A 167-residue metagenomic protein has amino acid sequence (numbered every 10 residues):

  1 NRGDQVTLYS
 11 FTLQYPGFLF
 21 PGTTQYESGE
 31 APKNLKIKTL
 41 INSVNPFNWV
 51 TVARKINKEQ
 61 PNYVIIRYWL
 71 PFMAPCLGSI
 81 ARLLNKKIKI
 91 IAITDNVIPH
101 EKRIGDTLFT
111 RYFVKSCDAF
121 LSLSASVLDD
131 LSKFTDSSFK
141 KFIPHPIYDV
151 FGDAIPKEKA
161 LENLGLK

Functional and structural regions predicted by a protein language model:
R2-R54, K58, V127, K140: N-terminal strand-loop element at the rim of the active site of nucleotide-sugar-dependent glycosyltransferases
Y9-F11, S122-S124, H145: Replace "coordinates the UDP/GDP/TDP-sugar" with "coordinates nucleotide-activated sugar donors
Q14, V127, F134, I143-G152: Short beta-strand->alpha-helix junction loop in the catalytic core of nucleotide-activated group-transfer enzymes
K38-N42, T51-A74, K89-I93: Short N-terminal targeting/anchoring amphipathic segment
Y63-I65, A81-H100, A119-L121: Active-site proximal beta-strand in glycosyltransferases
K89, V97-S116, A125, D129 (+1 more regions): Nucleotide-sugar donor phosphate/pyrophosphate-binding loop at the beta->alpha transition of glycosyltransferases
D118-A119, F139: Well-ordered beta-strand positions
G152-L166: A short helix/loop element that forms part of the nucleotide-sugar donor recognition site in Leloir-type
